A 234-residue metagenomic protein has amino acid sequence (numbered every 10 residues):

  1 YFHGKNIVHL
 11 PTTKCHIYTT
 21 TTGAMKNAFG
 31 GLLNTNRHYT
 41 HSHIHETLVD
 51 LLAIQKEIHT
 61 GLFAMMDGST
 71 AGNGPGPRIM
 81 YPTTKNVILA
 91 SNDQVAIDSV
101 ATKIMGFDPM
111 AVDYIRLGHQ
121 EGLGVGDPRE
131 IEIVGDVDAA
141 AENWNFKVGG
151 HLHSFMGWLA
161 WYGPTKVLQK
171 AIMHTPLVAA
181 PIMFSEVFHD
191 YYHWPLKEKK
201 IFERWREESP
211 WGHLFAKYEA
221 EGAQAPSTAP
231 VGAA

Functional and structural regions predicted by a protein language model:
Y1-A234: Extended, low-polarity segments enriched in aliphatic/aromatic residues
